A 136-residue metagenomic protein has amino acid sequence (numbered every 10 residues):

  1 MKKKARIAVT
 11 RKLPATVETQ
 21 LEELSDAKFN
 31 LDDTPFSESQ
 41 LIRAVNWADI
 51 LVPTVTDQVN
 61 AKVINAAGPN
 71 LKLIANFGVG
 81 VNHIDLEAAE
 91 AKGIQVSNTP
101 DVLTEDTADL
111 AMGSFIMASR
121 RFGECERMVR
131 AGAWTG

Functional and structural regions predicted by a protein language model:
M1-S97: An N-terminal-biased, well-structured beta-alpha scaffold segment characteristic of Rossmann-like dinucleotide-binding
P100-G136: Phosphate-binding beta-alpha-beta segment of Rossmann-like dinucleotide-binding domains, i.e., the NAD(P)
